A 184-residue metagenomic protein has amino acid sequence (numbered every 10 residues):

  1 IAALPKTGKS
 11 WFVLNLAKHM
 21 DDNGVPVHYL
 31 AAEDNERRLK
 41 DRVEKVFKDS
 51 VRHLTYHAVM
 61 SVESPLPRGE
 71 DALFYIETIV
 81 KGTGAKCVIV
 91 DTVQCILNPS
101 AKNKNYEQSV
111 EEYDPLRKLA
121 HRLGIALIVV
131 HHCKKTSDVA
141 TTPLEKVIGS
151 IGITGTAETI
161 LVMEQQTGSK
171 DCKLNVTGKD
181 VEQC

Functional and structural regions predicted by a protein language model:
I1-A2, K6, S10-W11, N15 (+4 more regions): Phosphate-binding/switch region of NTP-binding enzymes
T7, N23-E111, K118: Conserved inter-motif catalytic segment of the P-loop NTP-binding fold
